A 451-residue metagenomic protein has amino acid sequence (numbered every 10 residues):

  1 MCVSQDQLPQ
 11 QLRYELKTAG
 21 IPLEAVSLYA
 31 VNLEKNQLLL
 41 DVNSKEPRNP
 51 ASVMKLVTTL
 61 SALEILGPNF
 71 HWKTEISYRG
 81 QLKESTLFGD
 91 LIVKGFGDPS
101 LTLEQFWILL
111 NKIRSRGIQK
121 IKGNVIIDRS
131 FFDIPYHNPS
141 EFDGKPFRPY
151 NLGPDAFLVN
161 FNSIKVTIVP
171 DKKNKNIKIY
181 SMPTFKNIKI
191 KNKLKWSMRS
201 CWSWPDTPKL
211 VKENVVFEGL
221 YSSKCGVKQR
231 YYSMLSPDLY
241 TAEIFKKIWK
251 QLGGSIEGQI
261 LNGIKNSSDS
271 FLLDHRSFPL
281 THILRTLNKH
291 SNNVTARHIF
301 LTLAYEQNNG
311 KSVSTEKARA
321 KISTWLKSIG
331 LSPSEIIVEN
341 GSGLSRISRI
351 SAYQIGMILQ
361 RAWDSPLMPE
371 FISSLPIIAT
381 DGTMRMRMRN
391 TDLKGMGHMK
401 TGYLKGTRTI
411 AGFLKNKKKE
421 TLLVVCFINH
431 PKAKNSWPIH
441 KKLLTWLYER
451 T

Functional and structural regions predicted by a protein language model:
C2-P47, N111-R116: Beta-lactamase-like hydrolase cores
R13-L16, I65-P333, E449-R450: Conserved serine DD-peptidase/penicillin-binding transpeptidase domain and beta-lactam-recognizing active-site
L28-A30, T74-I76, A411: Short beta-strand scaffold segments in enzyme catalytic cores
N36, K55-A62, V125, F157 (+5 more regions): Residue-level preference for non-acidic, small/hydrophobic
L38-D41, H290, F300-T451: Small-residue-rich helix-loop
D41-S61, I65: Short active-site loop at a secondary-structure junction that contains or immediately precedes the catalytic residue(s)
V42-R48, Y231-Y232, S342-S345: A short glycine/serine-rich beta->alpha loop
E46, G97-P99, I428-K432: A generic structural motif
